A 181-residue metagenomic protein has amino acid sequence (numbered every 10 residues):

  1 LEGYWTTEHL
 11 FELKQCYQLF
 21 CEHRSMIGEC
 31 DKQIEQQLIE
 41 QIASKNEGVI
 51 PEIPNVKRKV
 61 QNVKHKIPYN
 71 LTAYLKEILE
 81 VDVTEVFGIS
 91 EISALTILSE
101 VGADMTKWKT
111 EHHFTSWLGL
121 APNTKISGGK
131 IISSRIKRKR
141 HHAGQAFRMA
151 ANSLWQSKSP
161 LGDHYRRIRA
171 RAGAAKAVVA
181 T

Functional and structural regions predicted by a protein language model:
L1-T181: A detector of single, family-specific signature residues that are central to catalytic or substrate-handling motifs
